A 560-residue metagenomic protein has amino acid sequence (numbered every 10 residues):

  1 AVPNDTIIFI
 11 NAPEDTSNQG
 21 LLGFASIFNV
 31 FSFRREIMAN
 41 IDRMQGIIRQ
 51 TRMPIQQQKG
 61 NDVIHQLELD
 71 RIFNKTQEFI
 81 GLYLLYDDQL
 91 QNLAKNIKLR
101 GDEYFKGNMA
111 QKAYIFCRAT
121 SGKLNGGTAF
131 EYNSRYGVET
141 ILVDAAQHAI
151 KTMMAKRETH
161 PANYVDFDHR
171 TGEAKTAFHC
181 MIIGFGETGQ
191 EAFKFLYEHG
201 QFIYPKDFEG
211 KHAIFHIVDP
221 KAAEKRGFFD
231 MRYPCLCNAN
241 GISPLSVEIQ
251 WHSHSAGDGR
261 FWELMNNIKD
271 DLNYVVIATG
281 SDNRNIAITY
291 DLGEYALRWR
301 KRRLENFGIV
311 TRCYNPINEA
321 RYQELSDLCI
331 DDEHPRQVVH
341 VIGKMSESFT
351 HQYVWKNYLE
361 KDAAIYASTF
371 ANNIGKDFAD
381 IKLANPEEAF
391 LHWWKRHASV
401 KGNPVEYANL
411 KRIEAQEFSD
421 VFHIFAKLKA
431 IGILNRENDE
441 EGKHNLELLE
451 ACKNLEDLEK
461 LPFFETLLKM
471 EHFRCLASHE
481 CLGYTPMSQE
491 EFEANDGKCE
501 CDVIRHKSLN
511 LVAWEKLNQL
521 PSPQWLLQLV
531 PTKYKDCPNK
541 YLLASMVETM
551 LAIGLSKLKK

Functional and structural regions predicted by a protein language model:
A1-K559: Cytosolic regulatory regions of ion transport systems
